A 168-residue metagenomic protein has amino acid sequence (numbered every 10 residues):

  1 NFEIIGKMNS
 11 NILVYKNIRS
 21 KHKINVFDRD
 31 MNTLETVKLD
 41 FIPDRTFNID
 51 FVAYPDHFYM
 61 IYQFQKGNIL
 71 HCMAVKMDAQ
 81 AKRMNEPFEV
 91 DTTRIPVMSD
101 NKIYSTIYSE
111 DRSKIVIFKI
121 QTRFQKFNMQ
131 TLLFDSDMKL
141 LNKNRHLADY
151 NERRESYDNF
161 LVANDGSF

Functional and structural regions predicted by a protein language model:
N1, T33-L34, L140-K143: Trp- and S/T/G-rich repeat-edge/linker motifs of beta-rich repeat architectures
E3-K21, N25, D50-I69, S105-I107 (+4 more regions): Short beta-strand elements that form the blades of beta-propeller/WD-repeat-like and other beta-sheet-rich scaffold
D28-R29, C72-A81, N128-K139: Beta-propeller blade signature
D30-L70, M84-N101, L147-G166: Blade-loop segments of beta-propeller domains
K119, K126-M129, K139-L140, N144 (+1 more regions): Alpha-solenoid helical-repeat scaffolds
